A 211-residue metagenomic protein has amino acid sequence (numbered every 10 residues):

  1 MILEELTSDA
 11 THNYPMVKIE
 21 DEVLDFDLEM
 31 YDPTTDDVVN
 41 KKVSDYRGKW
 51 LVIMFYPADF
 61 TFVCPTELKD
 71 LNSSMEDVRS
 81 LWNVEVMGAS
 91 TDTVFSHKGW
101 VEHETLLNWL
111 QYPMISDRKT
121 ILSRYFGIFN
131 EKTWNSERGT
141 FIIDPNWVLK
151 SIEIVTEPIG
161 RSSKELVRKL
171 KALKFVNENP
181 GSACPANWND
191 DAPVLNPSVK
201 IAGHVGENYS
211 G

Functional and structural regions predicted by a protein language model:
M1-G211: Chalcogenol-based redox active-site neighborhoods
